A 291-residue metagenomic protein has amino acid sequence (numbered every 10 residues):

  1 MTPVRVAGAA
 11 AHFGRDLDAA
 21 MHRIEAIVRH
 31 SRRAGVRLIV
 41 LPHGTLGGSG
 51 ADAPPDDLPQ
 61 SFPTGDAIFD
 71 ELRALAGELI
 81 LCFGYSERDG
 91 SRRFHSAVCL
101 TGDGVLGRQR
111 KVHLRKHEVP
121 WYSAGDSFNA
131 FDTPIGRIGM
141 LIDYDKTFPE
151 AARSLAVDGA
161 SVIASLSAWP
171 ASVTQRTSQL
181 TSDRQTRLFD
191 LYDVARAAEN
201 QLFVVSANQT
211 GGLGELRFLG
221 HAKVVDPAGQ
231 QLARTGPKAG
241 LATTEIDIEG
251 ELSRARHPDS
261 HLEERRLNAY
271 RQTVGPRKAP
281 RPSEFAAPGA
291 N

Functional and structural regions predicted by a protein language model:
M1-A7: Extreme N-terminal starter segment of soluble prokaryotic enzymes
A10-L17: Short polar catalytic/cofactor-binding loops
L17, E25-G102, P170-A195, E199-L202: Cys-nucleophile CN-hydrolase/nitrilase-fold catalytic domain and related Cys-dependent amidase chemistry that acts on
A19-V28, F148-R153: Short, acidic/polar
G47, V98, Q109-H113, K223 (+1 more regions): Short beta->alpha transition motifs characteristic of CBS
F62-T64, R88-T177, T181-L191, R254-H261: Active-site catalytic loop in hydrolytic enzyme cores
D66-I80, T147-L241: CN hydrolase (nitrilase-like) catalytic-core segments centered on the catalytic cysteine and neighboring Lys/Glu
A130, F203-N291: C-terminal beta-strand edge segments of enzyme domains
